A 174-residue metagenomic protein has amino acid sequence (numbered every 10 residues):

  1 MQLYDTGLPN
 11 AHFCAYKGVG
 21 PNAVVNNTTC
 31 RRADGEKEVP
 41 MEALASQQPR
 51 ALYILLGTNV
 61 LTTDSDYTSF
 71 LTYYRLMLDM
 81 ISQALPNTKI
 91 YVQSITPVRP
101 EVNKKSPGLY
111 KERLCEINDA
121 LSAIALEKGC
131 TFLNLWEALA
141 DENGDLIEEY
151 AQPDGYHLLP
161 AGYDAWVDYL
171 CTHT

Functional and structural regions predicted by a protein language model:
M1-T72: Conserved SGNH/GDSL esterase-like catalytic core that processes O-acyl groups on lipids and polysaccharides
C14, Y91, T131-L133: Hydrophobic/aromatic beta-strand patches that form the interior of the parallel beta-sheet core in alpha/beta enzyme
A45-Q48, A84, L126-E127: Extracellular/periplasmic catalytic domains that process cell-envelope and extracellular macromolecules
L55, Q93-S94: Alpha/beta-hydrolase-fold catalytic nucleophile elbow
Y67-M77, L114-C115: Charged helix-capping and loop-helix junction motifs
L85-K89: A short helix->loop->beta-strand "cap" motif at the edges of active sites that frequently abuts
P97-T174: Catalytic His-Asp segment of secreted/periplasmic serine-dependent ester chemistry enzymes
